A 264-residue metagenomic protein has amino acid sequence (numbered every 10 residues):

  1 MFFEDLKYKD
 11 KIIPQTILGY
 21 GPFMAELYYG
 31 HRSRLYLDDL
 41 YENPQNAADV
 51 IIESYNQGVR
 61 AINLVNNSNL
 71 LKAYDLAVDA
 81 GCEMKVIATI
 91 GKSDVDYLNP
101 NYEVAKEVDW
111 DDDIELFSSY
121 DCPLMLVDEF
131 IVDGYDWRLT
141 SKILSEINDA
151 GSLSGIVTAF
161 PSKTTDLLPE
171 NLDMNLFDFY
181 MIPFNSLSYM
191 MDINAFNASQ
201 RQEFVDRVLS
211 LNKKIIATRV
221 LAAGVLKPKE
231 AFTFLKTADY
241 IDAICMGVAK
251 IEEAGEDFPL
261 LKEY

Functional and structural regions predicted by a protein language model:
M1-D79, A231-F234, A238: N-terminal binding-site loop/beta-alpha segment at the start of enzyme catalytic domains that lines or forms
M1-I12, S93-D111, L116-Y120, V157 (+2 more regions): N-terminal-biased segments
I13, V59, G81-M84, S119-L124 (+4 more regions): A general structural motif
Q15-F23, I87-G91, P123, D178-N185: Non-cysteine beta-strand/loop elements that form the S-adenosyl-L-methionine
I17, R60-N63, L126, M181 (+1 more regions): Conserved beta-strand positions in the central sheet of alpha/beta enzyme cores
Y29-R32, N99, D192: Short acidic, glycine/proline-rich loop/turn micro-motifs
L40-W137: Active-site beta->alpha loop and helix N-cap motifs at the rims of alpha/beta catalytic domains
S93-Y97, D128-Y264: Beta/alpha (TIM)-barrel catalytic core signal, keyed to glycine-rich beta->alpha loops juxtaposed to Asp/Glu that bind
